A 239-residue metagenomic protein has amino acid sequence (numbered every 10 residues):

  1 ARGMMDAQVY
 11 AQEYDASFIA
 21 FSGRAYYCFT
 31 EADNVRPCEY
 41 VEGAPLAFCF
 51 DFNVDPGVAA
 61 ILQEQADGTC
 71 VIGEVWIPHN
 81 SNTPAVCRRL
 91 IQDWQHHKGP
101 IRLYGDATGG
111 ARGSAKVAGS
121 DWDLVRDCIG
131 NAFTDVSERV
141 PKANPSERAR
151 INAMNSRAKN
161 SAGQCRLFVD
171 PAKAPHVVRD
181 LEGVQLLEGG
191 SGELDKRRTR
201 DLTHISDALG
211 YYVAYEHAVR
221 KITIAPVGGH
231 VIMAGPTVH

Functional and structural regions predicted by a protein language model:
A1-F50, D55: ATPase catalytic-site recognition across NTP-hydrolyzing enzymes
G3, R198-D201: Aromatic-acidic/polar surface patches that form glycan- and anion
V54-P56, D67-G68: Coil-to-beta-strand transition motifs
G57-Q63: Short beta-strand scaffold segments in enzyme catalytic cores
A66-R198, H217-I224, V231-H239: Mg2+-dependent endonuclease catalytic cores in nucleic-acid-processing enzymes, primarily RNase H-like
H204: Histidine-centered active-site/metal-ligand motif
